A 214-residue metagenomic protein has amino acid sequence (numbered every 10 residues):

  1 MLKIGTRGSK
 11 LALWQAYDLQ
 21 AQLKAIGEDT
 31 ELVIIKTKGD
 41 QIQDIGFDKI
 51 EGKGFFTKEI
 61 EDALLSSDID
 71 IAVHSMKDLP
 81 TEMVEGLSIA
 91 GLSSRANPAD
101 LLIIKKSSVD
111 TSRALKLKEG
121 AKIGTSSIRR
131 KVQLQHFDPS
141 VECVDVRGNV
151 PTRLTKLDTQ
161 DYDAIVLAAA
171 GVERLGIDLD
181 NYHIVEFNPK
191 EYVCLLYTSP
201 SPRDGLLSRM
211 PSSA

Functional and structural regions predicted by a protein language model:
M1-P202: Domain-level signature for soluble enzymes in the chorismate/prephenate branch of the shikimate pathway
Y197, D204-A214: Single conserved hydrophobic/aromatic residue that forms the stacking wall/gate of nucleotide- or nucleobase-binding
